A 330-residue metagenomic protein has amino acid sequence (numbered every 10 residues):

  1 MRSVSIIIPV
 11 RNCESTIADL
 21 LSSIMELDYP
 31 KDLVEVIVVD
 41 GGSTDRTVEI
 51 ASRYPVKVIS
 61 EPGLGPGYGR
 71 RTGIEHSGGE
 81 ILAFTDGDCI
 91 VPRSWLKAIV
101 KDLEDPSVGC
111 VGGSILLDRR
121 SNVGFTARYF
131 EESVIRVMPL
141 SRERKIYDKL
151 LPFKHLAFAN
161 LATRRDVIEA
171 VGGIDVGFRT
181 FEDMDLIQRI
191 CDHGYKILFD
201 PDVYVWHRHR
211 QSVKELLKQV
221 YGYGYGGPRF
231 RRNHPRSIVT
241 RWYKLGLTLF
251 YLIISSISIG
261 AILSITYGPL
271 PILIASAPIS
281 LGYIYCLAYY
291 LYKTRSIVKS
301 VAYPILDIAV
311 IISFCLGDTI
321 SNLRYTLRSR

Functional and structural regions predicted by a protein language model:
S22-L33: Short, acidic, metal-binding catalytic loop of nucleotide-sugar glycosyltransferases
S23, D40-V48, C89: A conserved acidic beta->alpha catalytic loop
E61-S77: Glycine-rich, basic loop-to-helix element that forms the pyrophosphate-binding segment of sugar-nucleotide handling
L82: Short aromatic/hydrophobic "clamp" motif used to bind/position activated sugar donors
S94-T126, R208: Conserved donor NDP-sugar-binding/catalytic core segment of glycosyltransferases
G113-I115, R119, F130-K154: Short, flexible, basic/aromatic active-site loop/helix in glycosyltransferases
L117-R119, D175-G177, M184-I238: Catalytic donor/gating beta->alpha subdomain of glycosyltransferases that bind UDP-sugars
S141-D166, R179, D185, V205: A recurrent flexible, glycine/aromatic-enriched loop bordering the glycosyltransferase active site that acts as
